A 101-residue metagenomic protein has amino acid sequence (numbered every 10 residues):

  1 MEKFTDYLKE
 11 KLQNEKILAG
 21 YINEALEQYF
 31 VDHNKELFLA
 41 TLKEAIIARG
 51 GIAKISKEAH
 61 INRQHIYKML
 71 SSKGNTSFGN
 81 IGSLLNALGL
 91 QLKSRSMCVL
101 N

Functional and structural regions predicted by a protein language model:
M1-T41: N-terminal flexible/basic segments that precede or flank functional cores
A19, L100-N101: Long, contiguous binding/interaction regions
E24, E44-A45, A87: Short amphipathic alpha-helical elements of helix-turn-helix/winged-helix folds
L39-S56: Short basic helix-loop element that most often maps to the first helix and adjoining turn of HTH DNA-binding modules
I52, R63, F78-I81: Helix-turn-helix DNA-binding elements, focusing on the entry/boundary residues of the two helices that contact DNA
H60-T76: Recognition helix of helix-turn-helix/homeodomain-like DNA-binding domains that insert into the DNA major groove
S77-R95: DNA major-groove recognition helix of helix-turn-helix/homeodomain DNA-binding modules
